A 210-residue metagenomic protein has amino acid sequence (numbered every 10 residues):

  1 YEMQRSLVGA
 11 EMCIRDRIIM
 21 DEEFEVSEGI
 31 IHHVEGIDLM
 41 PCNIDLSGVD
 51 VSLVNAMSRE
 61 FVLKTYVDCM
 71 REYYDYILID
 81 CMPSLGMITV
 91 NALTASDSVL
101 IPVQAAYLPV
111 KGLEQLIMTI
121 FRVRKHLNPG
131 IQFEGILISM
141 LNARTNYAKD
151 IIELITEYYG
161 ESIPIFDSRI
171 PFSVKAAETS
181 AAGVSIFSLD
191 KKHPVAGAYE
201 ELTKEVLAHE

Functional and structural regions predicted by a protein language model:
Y1-G9, C13-I14: Single conserved hydrophobic/aromatic residue that forms the stacking wall/gate of nucleotide- or nucleobase-binding
V8-G9, G36, Y73, A95: Alpha-helix C-terminal capping/helix-to-coil transition sites in glycosyltransferase folds
F24-L85: Cytosolic-facing regulatory segments adjacent to core modules
S27, E60, V110-L113, D167 (+1 more regions): Short, structured helix-loop boundary elements
R71-V174: Conserved catalytic-core segment of NTP-binding enzymes
S180-G197: C-terminal boundary of histidine-terminating zinc-finger modules
E201-E210: C-terminal alpha-helix
